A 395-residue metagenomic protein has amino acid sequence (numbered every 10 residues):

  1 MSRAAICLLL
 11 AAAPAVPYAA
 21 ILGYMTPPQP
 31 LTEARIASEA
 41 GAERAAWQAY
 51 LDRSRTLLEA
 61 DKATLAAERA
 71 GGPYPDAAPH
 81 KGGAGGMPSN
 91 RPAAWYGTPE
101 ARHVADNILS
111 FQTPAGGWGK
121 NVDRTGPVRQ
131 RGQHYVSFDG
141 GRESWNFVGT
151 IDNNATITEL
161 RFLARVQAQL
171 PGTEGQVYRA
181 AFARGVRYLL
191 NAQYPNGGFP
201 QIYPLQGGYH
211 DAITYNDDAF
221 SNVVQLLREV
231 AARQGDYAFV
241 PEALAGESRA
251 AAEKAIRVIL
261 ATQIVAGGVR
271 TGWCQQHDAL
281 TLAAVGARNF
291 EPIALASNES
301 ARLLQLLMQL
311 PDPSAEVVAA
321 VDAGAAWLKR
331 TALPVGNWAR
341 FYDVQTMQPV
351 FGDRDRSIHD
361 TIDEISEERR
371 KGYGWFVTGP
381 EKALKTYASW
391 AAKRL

Functional and structural regions predicted by a protein language model:
A5-A15: Bacterial N-terminal signal peptides
A20-T98, E229, R233-K254, L280-A287 (+2 more regions): Terminal, non-catalytic domain-edge segments
K62-L65, R69-G71, W118, D123-T125 (+3 more regions): Intrinsic, low-complexity N-terminal interaction/targeting segments
G86-I157: N-terminal carbohydrate-binding/catalytic regions of secreted carbohydrate-active enzymes
Y96-E100, T150-R161, T214-Q225, E247 (+1 more regions): Aromatic- and histidine-enriched alpha-helix N-cap/loop-to-helix transition segments that scaffold the rims
V104-G117, A181-G198, R249-G268, A320-G336: Long, well-ordered core segments of solenoidal/helical folds
F111-P114, Q169-G172, P195, R233-D236 (+3 more regions): Alpha-solenoid helical repeat scaffolds
Q167, G175, R179-L190, Y203 (+2 more regions): Eukaryote-skewed repeat-based solenoidal scaffolds used as protein-protein interaction platforms, primarily
